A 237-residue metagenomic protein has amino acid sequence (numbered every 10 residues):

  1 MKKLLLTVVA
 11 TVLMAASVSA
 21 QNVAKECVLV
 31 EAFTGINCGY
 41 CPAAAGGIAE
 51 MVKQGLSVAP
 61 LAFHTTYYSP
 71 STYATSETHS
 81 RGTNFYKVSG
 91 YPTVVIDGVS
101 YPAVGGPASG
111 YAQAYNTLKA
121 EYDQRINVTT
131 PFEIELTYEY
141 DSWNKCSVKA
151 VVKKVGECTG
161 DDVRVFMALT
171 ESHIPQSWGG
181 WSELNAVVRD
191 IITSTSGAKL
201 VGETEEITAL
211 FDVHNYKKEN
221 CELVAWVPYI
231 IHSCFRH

Functional and structural regions predicted by a protein language model:
M1-K25: Bacterial Sec-dependent N-terminal signal peptides
K2, F33-G35, A120: N-terminal start-of-chain detector that recognizes signal peptides and the immediate post-cleavage beginning
Q21-T65: Local sequence-structure signature of Cys/Sec-based thiol-disulfide redox active-site neighborhoods
G46, E50, L56-H237: Short, conserved sequence motifs used for protein processing/export or organelle targeting and for catalysis
